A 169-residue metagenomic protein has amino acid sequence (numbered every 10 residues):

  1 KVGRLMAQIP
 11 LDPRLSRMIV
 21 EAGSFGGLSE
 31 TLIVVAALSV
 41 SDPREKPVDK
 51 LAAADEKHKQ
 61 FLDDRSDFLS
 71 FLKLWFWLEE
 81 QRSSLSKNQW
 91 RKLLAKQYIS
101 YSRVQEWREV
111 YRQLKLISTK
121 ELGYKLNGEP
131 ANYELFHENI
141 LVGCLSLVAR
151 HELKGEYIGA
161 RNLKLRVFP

Functional and structural regions predicted by a protein language model:
V2-P169: Second RecA-like catalytic domain
